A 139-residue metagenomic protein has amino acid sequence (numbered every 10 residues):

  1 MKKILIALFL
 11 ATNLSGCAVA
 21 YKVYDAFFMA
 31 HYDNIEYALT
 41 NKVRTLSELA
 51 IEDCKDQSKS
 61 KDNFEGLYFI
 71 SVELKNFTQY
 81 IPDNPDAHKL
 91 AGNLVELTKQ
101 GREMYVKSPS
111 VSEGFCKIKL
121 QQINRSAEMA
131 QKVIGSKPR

Functional and structural regions predicted by a protein language model:
M1-I4: Positively charged n-region of N-terminal signal peptides that target proteins for export
A11-L14: Bacterial Sec-type N-terminal signal peptides, specifically the leucine/valine-rich hydrophobic h-region
A18-K22: Bacterial signal peptide processing site
D25-A50: Post-signal peptide N-terminal segment of mature Sec-exported envelope proteins
D33, L97-R139: C-terminal amphipathic alpha-helix
Y37-T40, R44, F64-S71, A91-T98 (+2 more regions): Generic structural concept
L46-A87: Alpha-helical segments in soluble extracytoplasmic regions
I70-C116: Long, amphipathic, charge-rich alpha-helical segments that form helical bundles/coiled-coils
